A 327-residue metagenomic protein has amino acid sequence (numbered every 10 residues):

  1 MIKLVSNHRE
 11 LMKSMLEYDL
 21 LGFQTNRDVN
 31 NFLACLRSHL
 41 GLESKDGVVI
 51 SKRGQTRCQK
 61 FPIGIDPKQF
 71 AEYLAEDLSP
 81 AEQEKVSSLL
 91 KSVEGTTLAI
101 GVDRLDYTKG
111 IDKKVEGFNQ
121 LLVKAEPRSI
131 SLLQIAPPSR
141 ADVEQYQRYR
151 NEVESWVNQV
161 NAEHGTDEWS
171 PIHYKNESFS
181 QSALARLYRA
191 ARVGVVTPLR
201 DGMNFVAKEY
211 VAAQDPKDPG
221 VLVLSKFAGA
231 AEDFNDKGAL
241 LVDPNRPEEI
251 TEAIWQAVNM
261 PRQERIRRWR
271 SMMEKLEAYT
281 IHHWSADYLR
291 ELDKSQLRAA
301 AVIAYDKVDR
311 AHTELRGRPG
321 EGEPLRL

Functional and structural regions predicted by a protein language model:
M1-R318: Catalytic cores of carbohydrate-active enzymes across secretory and cytosolic contexts
P324-L327: Asp-based phosphoryl-transfer active-site loop
